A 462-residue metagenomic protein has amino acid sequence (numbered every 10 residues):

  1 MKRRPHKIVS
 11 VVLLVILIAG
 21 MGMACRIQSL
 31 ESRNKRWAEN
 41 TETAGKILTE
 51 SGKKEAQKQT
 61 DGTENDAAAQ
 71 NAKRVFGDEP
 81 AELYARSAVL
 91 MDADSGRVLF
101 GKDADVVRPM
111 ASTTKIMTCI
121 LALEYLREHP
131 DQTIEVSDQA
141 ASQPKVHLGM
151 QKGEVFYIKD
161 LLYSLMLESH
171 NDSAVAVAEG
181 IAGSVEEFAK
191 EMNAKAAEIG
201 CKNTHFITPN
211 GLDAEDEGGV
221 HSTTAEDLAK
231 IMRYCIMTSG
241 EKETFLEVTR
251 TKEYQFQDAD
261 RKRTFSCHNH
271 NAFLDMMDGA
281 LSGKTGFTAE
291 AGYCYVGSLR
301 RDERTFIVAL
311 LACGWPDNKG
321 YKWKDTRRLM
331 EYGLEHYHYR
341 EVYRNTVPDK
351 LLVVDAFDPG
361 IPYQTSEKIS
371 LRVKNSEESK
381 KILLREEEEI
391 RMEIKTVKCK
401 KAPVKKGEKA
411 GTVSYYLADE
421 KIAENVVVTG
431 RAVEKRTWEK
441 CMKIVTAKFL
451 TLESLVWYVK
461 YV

Functional and structural regions predicted by a protein language model:
M1-K46, S51, T446-V462: Gram-positive cell-envelope targeting signals
P5-V9, I158, W438: Structural motif marking the loop-to-transmembrane transition
I18-G20, T43, E50, T60 (+6 more regions): Intrinsically disordered, low-complexity segments enriched in small/polar residues
G22, I27, T41-I47, Q59 (+4 more regions): Compositionally biased non-globular segments, especially hydrophobic aliphatic-rich helices of signal peptides
I27, G219-V462: Domain-terminus/edge residues, biased toward the C-terminal soluble/receptor-binding domains of extracytoplasmic
E31-G240: Active-site-adjacent loops and short helices of periplasmic peptidoglycan-processing enzymes
